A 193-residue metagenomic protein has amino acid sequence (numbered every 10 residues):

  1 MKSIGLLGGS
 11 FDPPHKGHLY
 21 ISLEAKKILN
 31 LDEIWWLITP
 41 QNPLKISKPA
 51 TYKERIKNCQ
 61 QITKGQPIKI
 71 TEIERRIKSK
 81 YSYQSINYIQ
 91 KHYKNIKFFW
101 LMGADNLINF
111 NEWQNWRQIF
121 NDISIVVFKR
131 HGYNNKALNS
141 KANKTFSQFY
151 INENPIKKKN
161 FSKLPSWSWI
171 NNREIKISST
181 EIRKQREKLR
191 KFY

Functional and structural regions predicted by a protein language model:
M1-Y193: Nucleotidyltransferase catalytic core that binds NTPs
